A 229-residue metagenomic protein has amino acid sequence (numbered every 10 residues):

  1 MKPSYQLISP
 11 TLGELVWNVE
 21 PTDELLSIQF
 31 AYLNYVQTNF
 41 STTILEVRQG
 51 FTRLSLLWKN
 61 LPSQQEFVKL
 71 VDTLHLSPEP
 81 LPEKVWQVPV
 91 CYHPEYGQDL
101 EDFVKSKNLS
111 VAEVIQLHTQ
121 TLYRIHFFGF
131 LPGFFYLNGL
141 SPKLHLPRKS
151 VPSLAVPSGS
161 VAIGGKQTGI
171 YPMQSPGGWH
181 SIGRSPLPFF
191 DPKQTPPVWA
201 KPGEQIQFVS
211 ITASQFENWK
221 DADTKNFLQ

Functional and structural regions predicted by a protein language model:
M1-Q229: Glycine-rich active-site loops that engage anionic ligands at enzyme catalytic sites
